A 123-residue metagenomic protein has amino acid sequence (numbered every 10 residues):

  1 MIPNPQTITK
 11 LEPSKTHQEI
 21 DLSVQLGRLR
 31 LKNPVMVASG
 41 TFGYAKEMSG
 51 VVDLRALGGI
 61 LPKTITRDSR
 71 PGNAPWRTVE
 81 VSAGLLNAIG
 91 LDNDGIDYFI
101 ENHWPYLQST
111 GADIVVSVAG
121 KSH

Functional and structural regions predicted by a protein language model:
I2-D113: N-terminal capping/small domains of soluble enzymes
Q108, V118-H123: Conserved alpha/beta-domain cores
